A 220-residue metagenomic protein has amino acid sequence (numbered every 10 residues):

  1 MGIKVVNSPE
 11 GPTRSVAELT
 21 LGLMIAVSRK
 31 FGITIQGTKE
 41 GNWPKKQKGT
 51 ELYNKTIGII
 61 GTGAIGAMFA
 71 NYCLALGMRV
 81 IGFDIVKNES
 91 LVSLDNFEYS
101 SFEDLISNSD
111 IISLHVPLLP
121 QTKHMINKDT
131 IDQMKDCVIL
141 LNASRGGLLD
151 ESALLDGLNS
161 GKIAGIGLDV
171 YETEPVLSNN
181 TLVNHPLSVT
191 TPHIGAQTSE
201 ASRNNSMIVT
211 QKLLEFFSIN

Functional and structural regions predicted by a protein language model:
G2-K4, S93-F102, H185-S188: Active-site regions of enzymes building and remodeling cell-envelope glycoconjugates
I3-T56, N71: Phosphate-binding beta-alpha-beta segment of Rossmann-like dinucleotide-binding domains, i.e., the NAD(P)
V6, K128, C137-N220: Rossmann-like dinucleotide-binding domain for NAD(H)/NADP(H)
E10-T13, V86, L105, G146 (+1 more regions): Short, acidic/turn-prone active-site loops that include or flank metal/cofactor- and phosphate-binding residues
G11-L19, L23, A64, T198-K212: Mid-domain beta-loop-alpha active-site segment that forms a flexible, acidic cofactor/metal-binding surface
M24, F69, S109, L158 (+2 more regions): Hydrophobic "lid"/C-terminal helical patch of Rossmann-like NAD(P)-dependent dehydrogenase/epimerase domains
K46-D136: Rossmann-like dinucleotide/phosphate-binding beta-alpha-beta segment
